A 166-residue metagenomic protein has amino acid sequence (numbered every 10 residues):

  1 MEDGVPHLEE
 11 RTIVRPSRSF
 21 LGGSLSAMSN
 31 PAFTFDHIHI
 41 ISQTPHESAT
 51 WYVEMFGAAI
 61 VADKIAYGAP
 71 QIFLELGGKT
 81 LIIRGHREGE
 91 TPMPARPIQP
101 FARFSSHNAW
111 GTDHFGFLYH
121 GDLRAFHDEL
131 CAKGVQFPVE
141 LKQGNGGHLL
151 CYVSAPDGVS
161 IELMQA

Functional and structural regions predicted by a protein language model:
E9-S17: Intrinsically disordered, low-complexity segments enriched in serine/proline and basic residues
F20-P31, F73, H127-A166: Vicinal oxygen chelate
L21-A49, T112-F115: N-terminal beta-strand motif that seeds the catalytic metal site of vicinal oxygen chelate
I40-E90: Core segments of cupin and vicinal oxygen chelate
T44, G121-D122: Acidic/polar helix N-cap motif
Q99-S105: Short, P/G- and charge-enriched loop/turn segments at secondary-structure junctions
